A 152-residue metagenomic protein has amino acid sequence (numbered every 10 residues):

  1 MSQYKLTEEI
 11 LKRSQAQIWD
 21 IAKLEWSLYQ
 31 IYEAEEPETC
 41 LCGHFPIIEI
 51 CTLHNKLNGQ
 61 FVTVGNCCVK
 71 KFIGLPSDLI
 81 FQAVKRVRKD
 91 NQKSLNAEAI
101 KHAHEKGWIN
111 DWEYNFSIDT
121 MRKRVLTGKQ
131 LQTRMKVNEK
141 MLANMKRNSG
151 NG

Functional and structural regions predicted by a protein language model:
M1-G152: Charged, low-complexity intrinsically disordered segments and flexible loops
